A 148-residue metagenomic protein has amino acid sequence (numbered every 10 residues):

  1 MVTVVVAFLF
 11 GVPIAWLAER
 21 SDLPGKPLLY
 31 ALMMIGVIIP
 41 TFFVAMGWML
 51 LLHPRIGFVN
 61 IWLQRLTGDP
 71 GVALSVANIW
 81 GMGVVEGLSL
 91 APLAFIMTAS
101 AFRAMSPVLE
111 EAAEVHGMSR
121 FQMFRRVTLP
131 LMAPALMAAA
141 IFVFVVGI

Functional and structural regions predicted by a protein language model:
M1-R103, V127-I148: Membrane-water interface segments at the C-terminal ends of transmembrane alpha-helices in multi-pass inner-membrane
P24, M118-S119: Short coil/turn motifs that cap or connect alpha-helices
I35, A112-E114: Short hydrophobic faces within alpha-helices
L109: Helix-turn-helix DNA-binding elements, focusing on the entry/boundary residues of the two helices that contact DNA
H116-G117, P130: Glycine/proline-centered hinge or cleavage motifs at structural transition points of membrane proteins
